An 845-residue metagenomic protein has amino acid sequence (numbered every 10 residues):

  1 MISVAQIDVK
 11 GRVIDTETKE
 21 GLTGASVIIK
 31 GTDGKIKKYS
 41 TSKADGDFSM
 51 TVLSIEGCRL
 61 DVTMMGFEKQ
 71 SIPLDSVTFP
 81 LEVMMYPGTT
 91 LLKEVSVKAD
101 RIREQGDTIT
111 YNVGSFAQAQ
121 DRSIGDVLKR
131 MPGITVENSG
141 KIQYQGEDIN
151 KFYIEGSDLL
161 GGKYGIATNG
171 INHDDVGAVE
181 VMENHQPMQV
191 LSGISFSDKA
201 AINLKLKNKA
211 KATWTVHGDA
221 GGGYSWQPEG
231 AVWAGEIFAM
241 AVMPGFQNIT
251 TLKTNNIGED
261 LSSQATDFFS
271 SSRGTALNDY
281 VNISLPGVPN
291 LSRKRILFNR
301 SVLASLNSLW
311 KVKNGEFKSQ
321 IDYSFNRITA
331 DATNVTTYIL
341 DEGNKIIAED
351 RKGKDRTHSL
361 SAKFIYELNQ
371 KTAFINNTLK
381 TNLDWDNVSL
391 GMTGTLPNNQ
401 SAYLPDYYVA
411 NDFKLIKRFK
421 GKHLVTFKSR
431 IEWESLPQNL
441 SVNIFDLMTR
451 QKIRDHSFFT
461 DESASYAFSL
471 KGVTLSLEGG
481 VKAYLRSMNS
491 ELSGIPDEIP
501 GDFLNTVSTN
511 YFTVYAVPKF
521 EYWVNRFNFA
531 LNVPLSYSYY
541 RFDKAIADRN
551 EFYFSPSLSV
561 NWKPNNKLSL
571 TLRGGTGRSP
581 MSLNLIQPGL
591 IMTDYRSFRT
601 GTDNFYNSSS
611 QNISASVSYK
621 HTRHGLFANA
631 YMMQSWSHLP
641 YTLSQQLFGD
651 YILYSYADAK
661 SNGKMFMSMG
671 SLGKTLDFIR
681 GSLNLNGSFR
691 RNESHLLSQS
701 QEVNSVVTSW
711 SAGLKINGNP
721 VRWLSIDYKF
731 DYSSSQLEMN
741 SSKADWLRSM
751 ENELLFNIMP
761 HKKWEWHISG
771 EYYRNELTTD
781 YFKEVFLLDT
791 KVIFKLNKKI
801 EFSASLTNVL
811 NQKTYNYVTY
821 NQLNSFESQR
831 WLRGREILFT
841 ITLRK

Functional and structural regions predicted by a protein language model:
Q6, T16-K19, D45-D47, E68-F79 (+20 more regions): Membrane-proximal, glycine/serine-rich, low-complexity loop/turn segments characteristic of large bacterial
E17-G31: Short, ordered, surface-exposed loop/turn motifs in non-cytosolic proteins
I29-K35, G57-I72: A short, solvent-exposed loop/turn motif at the edges and junctions of modular extracellular/periplasmic domains
D33-D47: Short, acidic Ser/Thr/Gly-rich low-complexity loop/linker segments typical of extracellular and cell-surface proteins
S192-I194, L261-D267, A330-I346, N387-L396 (+13 more regions): Outer-membrane beta-barrel translocator domains and adjoining extracellular loop/strand segments of Gram-negative
Q227-E229, I296-F298, K352-H358, P397-Y407 (+10 more regions): Replace "Gram-negative outer membrane beta-barrel proteins" with "bacterial and organellar outer membrane beta-barrel
L309-N326, K354-G391, N398-A545, K563 (+5 more regions): Face-selective signature of the C-terminal outer-membrane beta-barrel domain
S711-S734, A744-K845: Conserved C-terminal beta-signal and adjacent last beta-strands/turns of outer-membrane beta-barrel proteins
